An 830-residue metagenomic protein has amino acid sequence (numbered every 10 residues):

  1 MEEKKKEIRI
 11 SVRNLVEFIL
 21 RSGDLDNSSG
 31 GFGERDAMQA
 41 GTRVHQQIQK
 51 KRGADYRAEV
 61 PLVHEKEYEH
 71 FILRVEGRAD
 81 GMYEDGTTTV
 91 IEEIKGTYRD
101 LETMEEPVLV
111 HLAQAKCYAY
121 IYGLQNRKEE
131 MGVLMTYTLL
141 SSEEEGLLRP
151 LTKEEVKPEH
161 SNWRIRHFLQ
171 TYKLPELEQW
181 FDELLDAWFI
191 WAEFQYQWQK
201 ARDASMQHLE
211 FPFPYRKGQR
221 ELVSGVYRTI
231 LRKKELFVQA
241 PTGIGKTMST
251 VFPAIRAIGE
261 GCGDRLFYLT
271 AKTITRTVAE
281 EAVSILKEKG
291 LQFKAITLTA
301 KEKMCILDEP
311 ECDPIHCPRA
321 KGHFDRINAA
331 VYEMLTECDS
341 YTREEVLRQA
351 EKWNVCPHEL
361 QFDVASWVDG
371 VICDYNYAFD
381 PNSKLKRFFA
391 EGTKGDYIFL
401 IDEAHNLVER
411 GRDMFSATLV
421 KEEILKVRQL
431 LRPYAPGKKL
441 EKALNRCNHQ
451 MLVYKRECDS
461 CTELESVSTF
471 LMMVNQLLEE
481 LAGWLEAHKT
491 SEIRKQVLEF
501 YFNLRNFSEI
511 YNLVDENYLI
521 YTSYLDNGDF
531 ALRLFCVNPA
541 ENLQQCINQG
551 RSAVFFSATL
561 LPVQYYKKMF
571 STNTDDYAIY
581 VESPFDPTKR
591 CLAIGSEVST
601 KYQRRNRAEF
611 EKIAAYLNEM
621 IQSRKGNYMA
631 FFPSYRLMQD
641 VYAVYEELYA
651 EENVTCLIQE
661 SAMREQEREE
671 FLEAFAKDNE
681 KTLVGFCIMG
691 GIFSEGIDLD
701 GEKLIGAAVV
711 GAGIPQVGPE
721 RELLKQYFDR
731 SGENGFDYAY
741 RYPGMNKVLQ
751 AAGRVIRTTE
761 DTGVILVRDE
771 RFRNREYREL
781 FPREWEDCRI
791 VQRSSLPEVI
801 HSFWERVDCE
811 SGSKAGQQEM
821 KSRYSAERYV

Functional and structural regions predicted by a protein language model:
M1-T88, A113: Metal-dependent nuclease catalytic cores that hydrolyze phosphodiester bonds in DNA/RNA, characterized by
H64-E178: Mg2+/Mn2+-dependent nuclease catalytic core
Q195-A204, L209-E210, C262-V371, N376-F379 (+4 more regions): A substrate-engagement module of RecA-like helicase motors
Q195-Q239: Conserved pre-motif I regulatory segment
L231-P253: Walker A/P-loop
T250, T277, E351-G370, D374-L478 (+2 more regions): Signature of the SF2 helicase/ATPase Hel1-core->accessory helical subdomain module
V346-V371, N382-A390, G483-S599, R604 (+4 more regions): A contiguous, basic/glycine-rich beta-loop/short-helix subdomain that forms a polymer-engagement track
S596-A608, S661-F772: Conserved RecA-like P-loop NTPase helicase motor core
